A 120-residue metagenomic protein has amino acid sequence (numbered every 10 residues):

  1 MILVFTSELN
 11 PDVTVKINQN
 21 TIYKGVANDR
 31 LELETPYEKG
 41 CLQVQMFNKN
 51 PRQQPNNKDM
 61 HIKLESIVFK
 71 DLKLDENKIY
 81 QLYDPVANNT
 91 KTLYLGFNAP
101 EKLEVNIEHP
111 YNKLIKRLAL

Functional and structural regions predicted by a protein language model:
M1-L3, T35-Q54: Short, well-structured beta-strand segments within conserved domains
T6-D12: Short proline/glycine-enriched turn/loop motifs at strand-loop junctions of beta-rich domains
K16-Y23, S66-D71: Short strand-turn-strand beta-turns centered on an Asx-Gly dipeptide
N18-Y37, D84, N88: Extracellular carbohydrate recognition and processing domains and analogous Trp-centered ligand-binding platforms
L31-G40, L103-Y111: Extracellular and analogous surface-interaction loops
E34-C41, V68-L74: A short, structured loop/turn motif at beta-sheet edges
R52-L82: Exposed low-complexity, polar/acidic, P/S/T/G-rich flexible segments that act as propeptides, protease-susceptible
K73-L120: Activation corresponds to long, low-complexity, non-globular regions
